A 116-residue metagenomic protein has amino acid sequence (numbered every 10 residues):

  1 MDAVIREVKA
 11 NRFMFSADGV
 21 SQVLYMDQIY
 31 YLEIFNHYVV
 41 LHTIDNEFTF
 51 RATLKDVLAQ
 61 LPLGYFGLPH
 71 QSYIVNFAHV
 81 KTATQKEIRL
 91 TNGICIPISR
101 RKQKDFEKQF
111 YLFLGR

Functional and structural regions predicted by a protein language model:
M1-T91, C95: Conserved binding/recognition cores within well-folded domains
I94-R100, K104-D105: C-terminal structural segments of small proteins and small subunits
E107-Q109: Short, surface-exposed, low-complexity cationic segments
L114-R116: Charged phosphate-binding loop/patch that engages nucleotide di/tri-phosphates or the phosphate backbone of nucleic
